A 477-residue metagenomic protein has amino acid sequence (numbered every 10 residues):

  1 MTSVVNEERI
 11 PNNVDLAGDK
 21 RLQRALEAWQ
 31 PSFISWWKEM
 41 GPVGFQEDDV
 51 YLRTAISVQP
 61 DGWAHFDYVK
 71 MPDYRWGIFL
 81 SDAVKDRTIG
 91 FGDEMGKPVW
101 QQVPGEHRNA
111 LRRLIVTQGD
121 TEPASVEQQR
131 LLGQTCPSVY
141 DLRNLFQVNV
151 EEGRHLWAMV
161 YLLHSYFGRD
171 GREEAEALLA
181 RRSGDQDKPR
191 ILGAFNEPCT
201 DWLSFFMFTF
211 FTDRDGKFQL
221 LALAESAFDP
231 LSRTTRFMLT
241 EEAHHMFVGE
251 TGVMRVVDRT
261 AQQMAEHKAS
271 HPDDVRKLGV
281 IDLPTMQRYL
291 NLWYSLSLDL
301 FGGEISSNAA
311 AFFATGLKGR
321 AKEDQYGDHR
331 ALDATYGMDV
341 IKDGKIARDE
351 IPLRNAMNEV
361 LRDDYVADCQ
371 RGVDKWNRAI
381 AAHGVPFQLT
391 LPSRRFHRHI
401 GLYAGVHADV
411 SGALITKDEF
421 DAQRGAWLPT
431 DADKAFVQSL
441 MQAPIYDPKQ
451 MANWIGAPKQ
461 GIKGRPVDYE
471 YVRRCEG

Functional and structural regions predicted by a protein language model:
M1-C136, Y140, Y166-C199, L203 (+1 more regions): Terminal targeting/low-complexity segments that flank the catalytic cores of oxidoreductases
Q118, V148, T209, M238 (+3 more regions): Amphipathic alpha-helix face/heptad-repeat signature
T121-Q128, H155, T212-Q219: Amphipathic, well-ordered alpha-helical segments in soluble domains
L131-D187, L239-V256: Long, hydrophobic, well-ordered secondary-structure blocks that form the structural core and pocket-lining surfaces
L131-R143, Y166-F167, F218-M238, G252-P284 (+1 more regions): Inter-helical turn/loop segments and adjacent helix faces that build the functional surface of alpha-helical bundle
E151, E197-D201, F205-T212, L223 (+2 more regions): Short, well-structured alpha-helical patches and their helix-loop capping segments that border functional surfaces
L203-F208, R214-F218, I281-E304: Acidic/serine-rich, low-complexity amphipathic helices located in mid- to C-terminal regulatory regions
S232-M246, L290, Y294: Alpha-helical membrane segments in multi-pass integral membrane proteins
